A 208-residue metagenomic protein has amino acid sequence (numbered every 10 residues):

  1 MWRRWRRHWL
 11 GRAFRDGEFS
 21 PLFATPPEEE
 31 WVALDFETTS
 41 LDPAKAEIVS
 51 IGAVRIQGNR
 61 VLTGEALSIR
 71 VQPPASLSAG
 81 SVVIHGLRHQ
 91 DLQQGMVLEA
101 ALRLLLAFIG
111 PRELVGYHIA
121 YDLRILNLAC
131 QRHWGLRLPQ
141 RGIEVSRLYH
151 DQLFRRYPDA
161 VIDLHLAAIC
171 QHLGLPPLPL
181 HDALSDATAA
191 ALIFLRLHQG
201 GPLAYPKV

Functional and structural regions predicted by a protein language model:
W2-R4, H8-N127, Q131-R132, L136-G142 (+1 more regions): Conserved non-catalytic scaffold segment of RNase H-like nuclease domains
L41-P43, H150, L192: Conserved protein kinase catalytic core
A100, L148, A187-T188: Short secondary-structure boundary/hinge segments and terminal tails
I143-A160: Short alpha-helix plus adjacent loop in nuclease-associated cores
F154, H165, I169, F194 (+1 more regions): Long, low-complexity hydrophobic alpha-helices enriched in A/L/V/I and glycine
D182-I193: Acidic, divalent-metal-coordinating active-site segment for phosphoryl/phosphodiester hydrolysis, typified by short
Q199-V208: The feature marks non-catalytic terminal segments
